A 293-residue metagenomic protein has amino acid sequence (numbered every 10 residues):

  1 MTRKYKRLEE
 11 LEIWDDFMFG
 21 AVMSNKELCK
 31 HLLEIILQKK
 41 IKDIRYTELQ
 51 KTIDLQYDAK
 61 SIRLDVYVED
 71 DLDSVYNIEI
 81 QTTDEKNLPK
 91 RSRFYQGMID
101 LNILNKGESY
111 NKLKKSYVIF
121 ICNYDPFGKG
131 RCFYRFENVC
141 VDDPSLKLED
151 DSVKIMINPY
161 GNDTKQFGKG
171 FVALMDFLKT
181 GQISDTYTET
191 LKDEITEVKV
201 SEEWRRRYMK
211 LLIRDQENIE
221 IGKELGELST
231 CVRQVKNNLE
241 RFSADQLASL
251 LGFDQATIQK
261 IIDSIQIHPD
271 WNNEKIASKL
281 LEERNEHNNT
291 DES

Functional and structural regions predicted by a protein language model:
M1-V153, I221, N288-S293: Accessory alpha/beta interaction modules
T2-E9, F17, D71, Y76-Q81 (+1 more regions): Short, charged alpha-helical interaction segments and adjacent helix-coil junctions
L32, I36, K40, Y160 (+2 more regions): Amphipathic alpha-helical segments in well-ordered regions
I103-E108, D163-T164, Q182, R241: Short helix-to-loop capping/linker segments positioned immediately adjacent to catalytic or ligand/cofactor-binding
D125-P126, N162-T164, I195: Short, catalytically relevant binding-site loops at active-site mouths
G130-C132, Q166-G170: Short conserved micro-motifs at the rims of enzyme active sites and ligand-binding pockets
D142, E149-D163, V172-A173, F177-T180: Upstream accessory/linker segments immediately N-terminal to the RecA-like ATPase cores of bacterial MutS and a subset
